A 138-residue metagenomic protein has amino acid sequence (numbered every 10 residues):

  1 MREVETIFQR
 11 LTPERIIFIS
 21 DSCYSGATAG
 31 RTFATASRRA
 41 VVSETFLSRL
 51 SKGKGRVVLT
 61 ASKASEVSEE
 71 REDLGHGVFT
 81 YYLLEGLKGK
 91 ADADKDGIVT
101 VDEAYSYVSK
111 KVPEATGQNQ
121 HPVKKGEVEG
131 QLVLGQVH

Functional and structural regions predicted by a protein language model:
M1-H138: Cysteine endopeptidase catalytic domains of the caspase/legumain-like
